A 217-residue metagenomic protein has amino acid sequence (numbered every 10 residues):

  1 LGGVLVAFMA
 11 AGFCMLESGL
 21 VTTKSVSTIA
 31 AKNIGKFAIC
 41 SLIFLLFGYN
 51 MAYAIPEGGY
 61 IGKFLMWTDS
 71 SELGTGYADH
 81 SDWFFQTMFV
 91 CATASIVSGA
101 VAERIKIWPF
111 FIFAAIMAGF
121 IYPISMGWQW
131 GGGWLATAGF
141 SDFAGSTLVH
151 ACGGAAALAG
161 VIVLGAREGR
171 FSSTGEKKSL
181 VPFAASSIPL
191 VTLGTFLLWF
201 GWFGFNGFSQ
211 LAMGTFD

Functional and structural regions predicted by a protein language model:
L1-D217: Hydrophobic alpha-helical transmembrane bundles of multi-pass membrane proteins
